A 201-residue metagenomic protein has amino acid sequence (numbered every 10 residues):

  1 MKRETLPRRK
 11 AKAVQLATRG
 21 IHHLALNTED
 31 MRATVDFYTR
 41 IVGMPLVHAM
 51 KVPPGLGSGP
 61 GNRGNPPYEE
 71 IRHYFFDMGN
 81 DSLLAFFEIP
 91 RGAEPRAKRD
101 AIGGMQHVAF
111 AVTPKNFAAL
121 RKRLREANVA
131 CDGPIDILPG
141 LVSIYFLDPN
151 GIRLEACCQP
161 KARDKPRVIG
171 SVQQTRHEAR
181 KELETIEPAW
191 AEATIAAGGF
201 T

Functional and structural regions predicted by a protein language model:
M1-V14, R121-T201: Vicinal oxygen chelate
K10-A13, E94-K98: Short beta-strand/turn micro-motifs at beta-sheet edges
I21-E29, Y74-N80, R96-R123, V142-L147: Vicinal oxygen chelate
N27-L83: Core segments of cupin and vicinal oxygen chelate
P54, R91, P160-R163: A short acidic/small-residue loop/turn micro-motif
L83-F86, E155-A156: Short glycine-/small-residue motifs
P95-R99, K165-V168: A short, polar/proline- and glycine-enriched secondary-structure boundary/capping micro-motif
